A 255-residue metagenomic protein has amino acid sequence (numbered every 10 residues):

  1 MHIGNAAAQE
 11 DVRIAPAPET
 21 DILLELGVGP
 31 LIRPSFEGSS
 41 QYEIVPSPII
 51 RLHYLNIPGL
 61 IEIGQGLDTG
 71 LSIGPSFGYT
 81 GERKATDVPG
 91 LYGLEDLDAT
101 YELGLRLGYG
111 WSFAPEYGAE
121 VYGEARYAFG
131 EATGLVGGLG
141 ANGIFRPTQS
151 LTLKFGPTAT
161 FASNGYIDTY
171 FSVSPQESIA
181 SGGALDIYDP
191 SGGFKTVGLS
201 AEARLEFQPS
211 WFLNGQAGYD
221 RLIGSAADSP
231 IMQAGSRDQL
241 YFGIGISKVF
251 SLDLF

Functional and structural regions predicted by a protein language model:
N5-P58, S251: Short glycine/proline- and aromatic-enriched beta-strand/turn motifs that initiate or cap beta-hairpins
V12, Y109-F113, A132-G138, N142-R237 (+1 more regions): Outer-membrane beta-barrel transmembrane domain signature
A17, G29-L31, R51-H53, G64 (+6 more regions): Transmembrane beta-barrel domains of outer membrane proteins
P18-L24, Y42-P46, L67-I73, Y101 (+6 more regions): Outer-envelope beta-barrel architecture signal
L24-I32, P75-Y79, V121-Y127, L139-A141 (+2 more regions): Transmembrane beta-barrel strands of outer-membrane/channel proteins
L26-P34, P58-G66, V88-Y92, G118-F129: Transmembrane beta-strand segments that form the barrel wall of outer-membrane beta-barrel proteins
F36-Y42, L97-T100, R126-G137, G193: Solvent-exposed loop/turn segments connecting transmembrane beta-strands in outer-membrane beta-barrel proteins
P48-Y79: Glycine/small-residue-rich interface belts in oligomeric ring/scaffold proteins and their assembly partners
